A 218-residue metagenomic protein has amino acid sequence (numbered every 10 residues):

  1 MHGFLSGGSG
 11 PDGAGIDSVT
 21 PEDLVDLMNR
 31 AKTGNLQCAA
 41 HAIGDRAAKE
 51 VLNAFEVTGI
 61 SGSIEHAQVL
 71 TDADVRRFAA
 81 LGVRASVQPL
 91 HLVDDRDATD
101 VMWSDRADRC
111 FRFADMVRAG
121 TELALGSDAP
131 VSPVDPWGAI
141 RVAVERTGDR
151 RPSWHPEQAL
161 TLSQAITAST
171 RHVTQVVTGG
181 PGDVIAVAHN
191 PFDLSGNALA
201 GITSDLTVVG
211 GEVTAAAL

Functional and structural regions predicted by a protein language model:
M1-K32: Active-site-adjacent helix-turn-beta-strand microarchitecture at beta-sheet edges that either contains or buttresses
H2, S6-A14, S61, G179 (+2 more regions): Feature targets compositionally biased, intrinsically disordered low-complexity regions with long contiguous runs
M28-A39, R46-G62, H66-A67, D72 (+3 more regions): His/Asp/Glu-enriched, well-ordered alpha-helical/loop segment that forms or immediately abuts the divalent-metal
R84: Nucleotide phosphate-binding/pyrophosphate-handling subdomain across enzymes that bind or process nucleotide phosphates
G196-L218: P-loop/Walker A phosphate-binding loop and immediately adjacent motor/lid segment at beta-alpha junctions
